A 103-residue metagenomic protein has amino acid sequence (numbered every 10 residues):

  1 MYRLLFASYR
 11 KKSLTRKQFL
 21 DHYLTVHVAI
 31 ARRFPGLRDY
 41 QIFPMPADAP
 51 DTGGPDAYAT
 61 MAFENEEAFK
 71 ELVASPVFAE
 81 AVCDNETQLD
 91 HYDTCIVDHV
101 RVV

Functional and structural regions predicted by a protein language model:
M1-V103: Macromolecular interaction modules
